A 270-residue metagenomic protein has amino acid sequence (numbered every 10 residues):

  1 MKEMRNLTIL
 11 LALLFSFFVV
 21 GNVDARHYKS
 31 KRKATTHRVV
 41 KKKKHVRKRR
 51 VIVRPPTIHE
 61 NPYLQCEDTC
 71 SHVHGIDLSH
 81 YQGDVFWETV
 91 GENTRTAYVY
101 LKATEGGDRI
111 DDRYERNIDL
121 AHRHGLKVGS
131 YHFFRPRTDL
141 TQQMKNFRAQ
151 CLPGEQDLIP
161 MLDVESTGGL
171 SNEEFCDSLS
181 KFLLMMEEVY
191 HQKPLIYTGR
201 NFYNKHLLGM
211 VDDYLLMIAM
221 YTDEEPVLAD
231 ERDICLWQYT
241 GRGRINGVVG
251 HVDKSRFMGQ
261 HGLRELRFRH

Functional and structural regions predicted by a protein language model:
M1-I9: Bacterial N-terminal signal peptides that target proteins for export
L10-F18: Bacterial N-terminal signal peptides
V20-A25: Sec/Tat signal peptide C-region and signal peptidase I cleavage site
H27-A97, K102-T104: Boundary/entry segment of secreted carbohydrate-active catalytic domains
V53-G75, V211-H270: Functionally critical loop-and-helix segments that line ligand-binding/catalytic clefts of soluble enzyme domains
P62, D68-G83, G91, L101-L183 (+1 more regions): Substrate-binding cleft of extracellular glycoside hydrolase catalytic domains
D108, R137, Y203, E225 (+1 more regions): Flexible, glycine-rich phosphate/dinucleotide-binding loops and adjacent beta-alpha linkers at cofactor/substrate
L158-E231: Catalytic domains of cell-wall/extracellular-matrix polysaccharide-remodeling enzymes, centered on de-N-acetylation
